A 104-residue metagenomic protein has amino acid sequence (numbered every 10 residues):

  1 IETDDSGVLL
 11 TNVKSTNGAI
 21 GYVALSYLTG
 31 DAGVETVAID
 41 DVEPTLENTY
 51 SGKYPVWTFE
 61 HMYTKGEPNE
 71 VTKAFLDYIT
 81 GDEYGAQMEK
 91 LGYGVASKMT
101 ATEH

Functional and structural regions predicted by a protein language model:
I1-H104: Exported/periplasmic ABC-transporter solute-binding proteins
